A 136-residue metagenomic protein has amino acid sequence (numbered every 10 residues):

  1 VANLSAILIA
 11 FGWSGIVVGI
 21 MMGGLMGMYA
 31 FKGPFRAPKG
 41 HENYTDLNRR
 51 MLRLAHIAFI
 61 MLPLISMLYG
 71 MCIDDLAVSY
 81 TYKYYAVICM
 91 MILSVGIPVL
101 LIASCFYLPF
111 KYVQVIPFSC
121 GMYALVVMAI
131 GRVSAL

Functional and structural regions predicted by a protein language model:
A2-H56, I60-L136: Polytopic transmembrane helical bundles with strong interfacial aromatic enrichment
